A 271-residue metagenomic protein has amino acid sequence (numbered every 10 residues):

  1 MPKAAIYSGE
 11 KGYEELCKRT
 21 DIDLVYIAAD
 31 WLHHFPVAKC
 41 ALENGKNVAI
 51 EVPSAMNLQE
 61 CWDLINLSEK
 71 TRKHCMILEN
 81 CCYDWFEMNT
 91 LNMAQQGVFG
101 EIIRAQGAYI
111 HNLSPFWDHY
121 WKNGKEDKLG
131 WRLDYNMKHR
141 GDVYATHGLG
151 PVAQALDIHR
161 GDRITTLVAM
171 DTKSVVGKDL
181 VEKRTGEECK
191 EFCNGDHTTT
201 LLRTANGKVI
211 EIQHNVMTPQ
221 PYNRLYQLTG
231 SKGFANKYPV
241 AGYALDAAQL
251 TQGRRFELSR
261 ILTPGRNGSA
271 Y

Functional and structural regions predicted by a protein language model:
M1: N-terminal Rossmann-like dinucleotide-binding module
A4-K11: Short acidic-hydrophobic, aromatic-tinged amphipathic segments that line or gate anion-handling sites
A5, L24, R104: Short, Asp-centered acidic motifs that coordinate Mg2+ and/or phosphate in catalytic or ligand-binding sites
Y13-T20: Short amphipathic alpha-helix with an adjacent loop that forms part of the alpha/beta core around
L24, D30-W31, F35-Y83, G97: Beta-strand-loop-alpha-helix segment that lines the small-molecule cofactor/substrate pocket of alpha/beta enzymes
T71-M76, C81-E191: Predominantly a Rossmann-like dinucleotide-binding segment in NAD(P)-dependent oxidoreductases
V176-C193, R203-T204, K232-Y271: C-terminal glycine/acidic-rich active-site capping loop/insertion
V209-N223: Glycine-rich phosphate/pyrophosphate-binding beta-alpha loops
